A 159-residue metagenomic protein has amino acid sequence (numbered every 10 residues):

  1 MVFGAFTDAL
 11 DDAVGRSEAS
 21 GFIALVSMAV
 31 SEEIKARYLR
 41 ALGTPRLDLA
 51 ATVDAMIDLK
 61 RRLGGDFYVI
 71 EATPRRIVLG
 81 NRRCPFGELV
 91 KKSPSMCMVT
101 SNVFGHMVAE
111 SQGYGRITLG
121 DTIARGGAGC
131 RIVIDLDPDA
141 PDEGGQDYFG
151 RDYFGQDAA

Functional and structural regions predicted by a protein language model:
M1-V78, R83-V99, A109, Y114-A159: N-terminal accessory segment detector
F104-M107: Mixed-charge, glycine-accented linear interaction segment located at domain edges/termini
